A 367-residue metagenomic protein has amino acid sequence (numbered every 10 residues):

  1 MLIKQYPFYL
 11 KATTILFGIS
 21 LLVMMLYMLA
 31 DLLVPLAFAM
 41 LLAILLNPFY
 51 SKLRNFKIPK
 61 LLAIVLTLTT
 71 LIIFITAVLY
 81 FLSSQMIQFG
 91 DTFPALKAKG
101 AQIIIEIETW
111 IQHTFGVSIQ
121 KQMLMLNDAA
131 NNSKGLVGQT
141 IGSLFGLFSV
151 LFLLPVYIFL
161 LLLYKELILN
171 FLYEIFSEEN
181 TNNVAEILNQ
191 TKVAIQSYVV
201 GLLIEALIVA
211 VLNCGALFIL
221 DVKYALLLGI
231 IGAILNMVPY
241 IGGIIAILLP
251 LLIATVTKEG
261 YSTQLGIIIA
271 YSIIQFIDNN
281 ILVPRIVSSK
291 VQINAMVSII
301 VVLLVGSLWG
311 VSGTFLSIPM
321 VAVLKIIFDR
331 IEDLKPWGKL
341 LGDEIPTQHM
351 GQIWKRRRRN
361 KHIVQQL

Functional and structural regions predicted by a protein language model:
M1-S84, I158, A322, I326-D329 (+1 more regions): Anchoring transmembrane alpha helix of integral membrane proteins
K4-L22, S83-I105, Q139-V156, V211-L220 (+4 more regions): Hydrophobic alpha-helical transmembrane segments
K11, S143-T257, Y261-I267: Alpha-helical transmembrane segments and their immediate interhelical loop/hinge regions in multi-pass membrane
T13-L21, M25, L62-V78, F148-P155 (+11 more regions): Generic alpha-helical transmembrane segments of integral inner-membrane proteins, especially permease/transport modules
M28, L32-L36, P48, K52 (+9 more regions): Membrane-spanning helices that line or support transport/gating and their immediate boundary helices in channels
A30-F38, I219-I230, K258-G266, I293-S298 (+1 more regions): Membrane-water interface of transmembrane alpha-helices in multipass transporters/channels
F49-F56, L62, A77-L153, K165-E166 (+1 more regions): Juxtamembrane membrane-interface segments in integral membrane proteins
Q264-L367: Hydrophobic alpha-helical transmembrane segments of membrane transport and translocation systems, primarily multi-pass
